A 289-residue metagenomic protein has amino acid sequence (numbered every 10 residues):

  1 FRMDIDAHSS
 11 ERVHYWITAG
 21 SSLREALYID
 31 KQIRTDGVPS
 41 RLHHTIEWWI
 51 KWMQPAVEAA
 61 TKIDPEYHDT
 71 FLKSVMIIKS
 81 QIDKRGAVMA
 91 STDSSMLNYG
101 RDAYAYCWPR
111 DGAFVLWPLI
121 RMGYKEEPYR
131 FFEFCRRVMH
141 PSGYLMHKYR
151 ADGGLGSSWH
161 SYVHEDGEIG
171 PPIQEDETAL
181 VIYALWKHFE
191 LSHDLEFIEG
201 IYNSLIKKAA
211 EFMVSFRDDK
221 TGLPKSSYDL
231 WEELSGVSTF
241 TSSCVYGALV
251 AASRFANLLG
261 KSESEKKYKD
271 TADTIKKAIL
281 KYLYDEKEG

Functional and structural regions predicted by a protein language model:
F1-A105, K125, Y129, R136-P141 (+1 more regions): Acidic/polar, glycine-enriched structural segments that form the non-catalytic walls/loops of the carbohydrate-binding
K51, P55-D64, M96-G112, W117-Y124 (+3 more regions): Solvent-exposed loop and edge beta-strand segments that line ligand/cofactor-binding and catalytic clefts
Q54-P65, M76-S80, A113-E126, G170 (+2 more regions): Well-ordered alpha-helical scaffold segments within catalytic/enzyme domains
H68, K125, Y129, E199-K207 (+3 more regions): Non-membrane alpha-helical structural segments and their capping/turn regions in soluble enzymes
A87-L97, Y106-C107, I120-S192, E196-K220: Helix-terminus loop motifs that line ligand-binding clefts
E133, S142-R150, D218-G289: Catalytic cores of carbohydrate-active enzymes
